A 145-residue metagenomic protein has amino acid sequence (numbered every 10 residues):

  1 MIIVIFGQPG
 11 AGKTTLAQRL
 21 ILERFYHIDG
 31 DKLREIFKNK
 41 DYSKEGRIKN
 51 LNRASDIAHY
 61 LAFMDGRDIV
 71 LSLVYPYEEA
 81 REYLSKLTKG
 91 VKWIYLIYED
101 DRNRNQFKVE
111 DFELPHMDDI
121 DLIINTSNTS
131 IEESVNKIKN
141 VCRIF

Functional and structural regions predicted by a protein language model:
I2: Walker A (P-loop) ATP-phosphate-binding motif of ABC ATPase nucleotide-binding domains
I5: Hydrophobic anchor at the beta1->P-loop junction of P-loop NTPases
Q8: P-loop (Walker A) phosphate-binding loop of NTP-binding proteins
A11: ATP-binding Walker
T14: Walker A/P-loop
A17-H59: Conserved substrate/cofactor phosphate-moiety recognition/catalytic segment in nucleotide-dependent phosphotransferases
E45-K89, Y95-D101: Glycine-rich phosphate-binding loop used to anchor ATP phosphates in small-molecule kinases, encompassing both
I97-F145: Small-molecule kinase domains that catalyze NTP-dependent phosphoryl transfer to phosphate-bearing small molecules
